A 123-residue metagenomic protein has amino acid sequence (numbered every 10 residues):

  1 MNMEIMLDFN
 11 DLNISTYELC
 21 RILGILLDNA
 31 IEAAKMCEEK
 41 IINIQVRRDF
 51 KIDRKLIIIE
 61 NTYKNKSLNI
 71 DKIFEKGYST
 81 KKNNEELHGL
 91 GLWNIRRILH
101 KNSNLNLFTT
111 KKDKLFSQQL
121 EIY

Functional and structural regions predicted by a protein language model:
M3-I22: Conserved short strand/loop->alpha-helix "switch" segment adjacent to the catalytic nucleotide/phosphoryl-transfer site
T16-K40, R97: Conserved ATP-binding N-box helix of the HATPase_c
I41-D53: Short beta-strand/loop element within the Bergerat-fold HATPase_c
D53-E86: Glycine-rich/acidic phosphate-handling loop/turn and adjacent ATP-lid/helix of nucleotide-binding kinase/ATPase domains
N61, Q119-Y123: C-terminal beta-strand of the catalytic ATP-binding
N84-I98: Glycine-rich phosphate-binding loop
N102-K112: Glycine-rich ATP-binding loops of the HATPase_c
K111-Q119: Glycine-rich nucleotide-binding loop
